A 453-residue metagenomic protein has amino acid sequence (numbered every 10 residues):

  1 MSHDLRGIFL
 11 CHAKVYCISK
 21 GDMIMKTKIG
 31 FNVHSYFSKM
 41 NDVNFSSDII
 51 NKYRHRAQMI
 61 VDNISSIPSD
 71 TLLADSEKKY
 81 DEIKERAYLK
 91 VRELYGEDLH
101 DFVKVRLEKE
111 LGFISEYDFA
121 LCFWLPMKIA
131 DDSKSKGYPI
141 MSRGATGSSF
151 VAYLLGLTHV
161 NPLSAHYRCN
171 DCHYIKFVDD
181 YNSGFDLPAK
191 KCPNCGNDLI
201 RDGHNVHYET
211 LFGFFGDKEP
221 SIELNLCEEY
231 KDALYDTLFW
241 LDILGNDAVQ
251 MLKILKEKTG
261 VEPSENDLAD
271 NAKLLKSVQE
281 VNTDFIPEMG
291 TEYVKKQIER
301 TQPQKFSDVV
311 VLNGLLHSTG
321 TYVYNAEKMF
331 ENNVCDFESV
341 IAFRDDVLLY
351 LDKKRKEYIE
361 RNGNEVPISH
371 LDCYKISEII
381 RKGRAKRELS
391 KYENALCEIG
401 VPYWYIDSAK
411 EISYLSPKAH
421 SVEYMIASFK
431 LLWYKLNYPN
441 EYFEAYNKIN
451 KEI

Functional and structural regions predicted by a protein language model:
F9-H12, Y16-K52, Q58-M59, F150: An N-terminally biased module of ancient metal coordination in phosphate/nucleic-acid-related enzymes
K28-F31, I67-I453: Noncatalytic, beta-rich nucleic-acid-contacting surfaces in large DNA/RNA-processing enzymes
M59-P68: Charged, gly/pro-enriched flexible loop segments at helix/strand junctions
